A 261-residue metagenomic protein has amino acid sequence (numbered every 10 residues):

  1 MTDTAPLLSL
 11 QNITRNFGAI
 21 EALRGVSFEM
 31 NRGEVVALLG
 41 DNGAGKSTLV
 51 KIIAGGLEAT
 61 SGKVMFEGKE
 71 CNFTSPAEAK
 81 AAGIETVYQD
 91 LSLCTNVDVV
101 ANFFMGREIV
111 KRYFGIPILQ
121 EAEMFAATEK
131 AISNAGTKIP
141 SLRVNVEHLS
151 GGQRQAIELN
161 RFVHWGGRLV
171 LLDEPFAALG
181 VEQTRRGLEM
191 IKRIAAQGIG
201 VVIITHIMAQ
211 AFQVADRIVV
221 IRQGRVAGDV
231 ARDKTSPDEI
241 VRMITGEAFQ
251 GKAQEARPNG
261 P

Functional and structural regions predicted by a protein language model:
T2-P261: Glycine-rich phosphate-binding loops of nucleotide-dependent enzymes
